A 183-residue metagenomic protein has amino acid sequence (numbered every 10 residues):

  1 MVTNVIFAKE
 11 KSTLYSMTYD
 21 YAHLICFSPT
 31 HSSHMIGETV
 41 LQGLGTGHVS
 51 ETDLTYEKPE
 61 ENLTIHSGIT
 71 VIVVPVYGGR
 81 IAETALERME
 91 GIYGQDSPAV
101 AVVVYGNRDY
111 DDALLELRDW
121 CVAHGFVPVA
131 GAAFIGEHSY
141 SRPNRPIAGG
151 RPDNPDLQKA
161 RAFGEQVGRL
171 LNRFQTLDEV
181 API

Functional and structural regions predicted by a protein language model:
T3, A8-I183: FMN-binding flavodoxin-like domain, especially the glycine-rich phosphate-binding loop
